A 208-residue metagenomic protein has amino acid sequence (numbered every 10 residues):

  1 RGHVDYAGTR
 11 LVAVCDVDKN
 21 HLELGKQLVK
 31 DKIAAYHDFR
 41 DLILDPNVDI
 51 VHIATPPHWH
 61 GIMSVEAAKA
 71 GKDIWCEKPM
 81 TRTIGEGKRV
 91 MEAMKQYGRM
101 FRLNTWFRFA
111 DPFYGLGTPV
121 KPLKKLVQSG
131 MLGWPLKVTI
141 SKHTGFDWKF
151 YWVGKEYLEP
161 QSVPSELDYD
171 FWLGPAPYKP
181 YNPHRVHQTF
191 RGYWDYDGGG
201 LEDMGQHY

Functional and structural regions predicted by a protein language model:
R1-C76, G85-F101: N-terminal glycine-/serine-/threonine-rich beta1-alpha1-beta2 phosphate-ribose binding loop of Rossmann-like
V4, F150, Q188-R191: Short acidic (Asp/Glu) and glycine-rich catalytic loops that position anionic groups and cofactors
A13-C15, H52, L136-T139, L173: Residues embedded in well-ordered beta-strands within globular domains across many folds
L22, W59, W75, K88 (+6 more regions): Tryptophan-centric aromatic hotspots in well-structured domains and transmembrane helices
I53, P79, T105, L201 (+1 more regions): Glycine- and other small-residue-rich loops at beta-strand/loop junctions that grip anionic moieties
T55-H58, T81-G85, D111-Y114, H184 (+1 more regions): Alpha-helix capping and helix-loop boundary segments enriched in small/acidic/polar residues
D73, T81-E166: A contiguous active-site-proximal alpha/beta segment in oxidoreductase catalytic domains
P160-Y208: Glycine-rich, aromatic-lined ligand/substrate-binding cores of catalytic and carbohydrate-binding domains
